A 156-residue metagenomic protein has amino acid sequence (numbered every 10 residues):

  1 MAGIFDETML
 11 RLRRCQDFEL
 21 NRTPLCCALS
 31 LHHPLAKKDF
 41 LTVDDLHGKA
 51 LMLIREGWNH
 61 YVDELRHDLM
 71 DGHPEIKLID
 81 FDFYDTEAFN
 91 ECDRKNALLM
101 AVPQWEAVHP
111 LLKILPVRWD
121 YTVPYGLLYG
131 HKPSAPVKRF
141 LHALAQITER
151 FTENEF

Functional and structural regions predicted by a protein language model:
M1-L10: Central regulatory/effector-binding core of bacterial HTH transcription factors
R11-F18, R22-T23, T86-A135: Beta-alpha-beta core module
R13-L25, L29-L51, K138: Flexible hinge/capping segments at coil-to-helix
S30, I54-E56, A101-V102: Thr-Gly-centered strand-to-loop micro-motif
D39, V43-K49, P124-F156: Extended ligand-binding regions for polar small-molecule ligands
H47-M52, I76, A97-L98, Y125: Hydrophobic beta-strand segments of well-ordered beta-sheets in folded domains
K49-G72, V137: Secondary-structure junction motif
P74-D85: Short beta-strand-to-loop elements that line the ligand-binding cleft of bilobed periplasmic-binding protein-like
